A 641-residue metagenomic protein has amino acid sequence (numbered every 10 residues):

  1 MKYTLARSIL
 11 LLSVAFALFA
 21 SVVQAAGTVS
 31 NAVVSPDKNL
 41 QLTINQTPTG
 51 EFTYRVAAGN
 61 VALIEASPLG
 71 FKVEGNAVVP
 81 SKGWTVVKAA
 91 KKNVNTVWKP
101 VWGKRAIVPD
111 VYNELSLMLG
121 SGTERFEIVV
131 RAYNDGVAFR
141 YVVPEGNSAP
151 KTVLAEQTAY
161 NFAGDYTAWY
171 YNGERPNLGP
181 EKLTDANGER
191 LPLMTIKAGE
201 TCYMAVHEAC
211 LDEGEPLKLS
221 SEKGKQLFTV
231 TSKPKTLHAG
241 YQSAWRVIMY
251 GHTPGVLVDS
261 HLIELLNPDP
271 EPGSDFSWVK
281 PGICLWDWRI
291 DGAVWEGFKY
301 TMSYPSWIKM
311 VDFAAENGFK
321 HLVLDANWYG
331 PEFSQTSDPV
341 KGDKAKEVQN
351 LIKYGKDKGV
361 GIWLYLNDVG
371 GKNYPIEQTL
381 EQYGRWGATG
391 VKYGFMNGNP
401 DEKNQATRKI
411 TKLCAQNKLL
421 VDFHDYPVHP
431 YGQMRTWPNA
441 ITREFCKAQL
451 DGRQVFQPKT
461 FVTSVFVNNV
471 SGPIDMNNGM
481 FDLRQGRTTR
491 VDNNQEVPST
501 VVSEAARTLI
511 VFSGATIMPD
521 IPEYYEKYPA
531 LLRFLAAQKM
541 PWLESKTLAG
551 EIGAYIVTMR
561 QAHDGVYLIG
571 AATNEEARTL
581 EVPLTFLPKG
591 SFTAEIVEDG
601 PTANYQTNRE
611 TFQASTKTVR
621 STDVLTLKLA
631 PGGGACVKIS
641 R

Functional and structural regions predicted by a protein language model:
I9-S21: Bacterial N-terminal signal peptides
S30-E271: N-terminal accessory beta-strand-rich subdomains and adjacent acidic, glycine-rich linkers that precede catalytic cores
V94, W102, A106, Y170-L178 (+1 more regions): Solvent-exposed beta-strand/loop surfaces of large extracellular or lumenal domains
L117, D520-L568, T602-E610: Glycan-recognition and catalytic regions of carbohydrate-active enzymes
A239-H321: An acidic-aromatic substrate-binding cleft motif
D325-T500: Aromatic- and carboxylate-enriched substrate-binding clefts and catalytic-loop regions of carbohydrate-active enzymes
E551-T593, A635-C636: Carbohydrate-binding surface patches
T616-R641: C-terminal beta-strand-rich structural cap/linker in extracellular carbohydrate-active enzymes
